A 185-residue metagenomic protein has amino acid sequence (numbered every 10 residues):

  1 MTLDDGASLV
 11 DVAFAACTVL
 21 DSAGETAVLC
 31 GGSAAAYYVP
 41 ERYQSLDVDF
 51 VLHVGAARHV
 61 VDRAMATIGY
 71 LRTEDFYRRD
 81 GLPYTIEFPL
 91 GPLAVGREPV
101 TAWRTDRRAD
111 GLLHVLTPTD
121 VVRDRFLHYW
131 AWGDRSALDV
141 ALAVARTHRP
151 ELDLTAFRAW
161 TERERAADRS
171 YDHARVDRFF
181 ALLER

Functional and structural regions predicted by a protein language model:
M1-R185: Compositionally biased terminal segments of proteins
